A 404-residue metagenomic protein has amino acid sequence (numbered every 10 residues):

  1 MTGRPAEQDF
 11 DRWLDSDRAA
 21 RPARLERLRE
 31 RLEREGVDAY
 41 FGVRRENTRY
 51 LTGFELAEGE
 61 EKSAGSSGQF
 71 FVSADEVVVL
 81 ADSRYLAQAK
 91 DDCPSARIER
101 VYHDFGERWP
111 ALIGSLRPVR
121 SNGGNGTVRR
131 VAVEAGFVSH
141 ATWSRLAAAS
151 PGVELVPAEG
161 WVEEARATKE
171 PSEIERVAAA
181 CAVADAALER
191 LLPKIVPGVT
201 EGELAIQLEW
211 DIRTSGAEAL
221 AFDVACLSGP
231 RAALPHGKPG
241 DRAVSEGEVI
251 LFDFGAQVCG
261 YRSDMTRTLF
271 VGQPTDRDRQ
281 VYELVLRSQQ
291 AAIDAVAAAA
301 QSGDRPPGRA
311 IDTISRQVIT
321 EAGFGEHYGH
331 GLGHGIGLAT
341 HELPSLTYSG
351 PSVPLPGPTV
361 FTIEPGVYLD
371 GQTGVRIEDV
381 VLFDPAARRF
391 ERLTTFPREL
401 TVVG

Functional and structural regions predicted by a protein language model:
M1-G404: Active-site neighborhoods and metal-handling regions in enzymes and metal-associated proteins
